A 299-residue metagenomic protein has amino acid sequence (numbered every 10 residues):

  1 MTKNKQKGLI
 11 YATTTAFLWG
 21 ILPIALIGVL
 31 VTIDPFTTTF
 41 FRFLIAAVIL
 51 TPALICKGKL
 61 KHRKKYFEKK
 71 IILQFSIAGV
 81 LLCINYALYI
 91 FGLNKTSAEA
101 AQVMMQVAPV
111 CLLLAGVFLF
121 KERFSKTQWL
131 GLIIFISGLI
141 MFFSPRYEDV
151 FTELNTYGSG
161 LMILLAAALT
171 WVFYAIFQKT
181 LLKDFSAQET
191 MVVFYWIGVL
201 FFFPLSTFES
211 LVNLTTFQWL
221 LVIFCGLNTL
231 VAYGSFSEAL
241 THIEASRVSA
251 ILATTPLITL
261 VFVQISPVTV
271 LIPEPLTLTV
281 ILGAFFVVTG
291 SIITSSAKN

Functional and structural regions predicted by a protein language model:
M1-F40, L88, V150-T180, L221-V222 (+5 more regions): Glycine-/small-residue-enriched transmembrane alpha-helix faces in small-molecule transporters and effluxers
A12, I24-I27, L50, L112-L114 (+3 more regions): Transmembrane alpha-helical segments that form core, pore/gating elements of small-molecule transporters/exporters
T14-A16, F41, A100-V107, F177-G198 (+1 more regions): Helix-helix packing/entry segments at the starts of transmembrane helices
I21-P23, G58-M105, M141, I223-I243: Specific transmembrane alpha-helical segments of multi-pass solute transporters/efflux pumps, especially DMT/EamA
V29, T38, R42, G92 (+8 more regions): Hydrophobic/aromatic residues within transmembrane alpha-helices of multi-pass small-molecule transporters
T32-I84, C111, A115, L169-F177 (+2 more regions): Transmembrane alpha-helices of multi-pass small-molecule transport proteins
F43, S144-P145, Q218, A253-N299: C-terminal-most transmembrane helix of multi-pass membrane proteins
I49, P109-I133, L257-L282: C-terminal transmembrane-helix exit sites in multi-pass transporters
